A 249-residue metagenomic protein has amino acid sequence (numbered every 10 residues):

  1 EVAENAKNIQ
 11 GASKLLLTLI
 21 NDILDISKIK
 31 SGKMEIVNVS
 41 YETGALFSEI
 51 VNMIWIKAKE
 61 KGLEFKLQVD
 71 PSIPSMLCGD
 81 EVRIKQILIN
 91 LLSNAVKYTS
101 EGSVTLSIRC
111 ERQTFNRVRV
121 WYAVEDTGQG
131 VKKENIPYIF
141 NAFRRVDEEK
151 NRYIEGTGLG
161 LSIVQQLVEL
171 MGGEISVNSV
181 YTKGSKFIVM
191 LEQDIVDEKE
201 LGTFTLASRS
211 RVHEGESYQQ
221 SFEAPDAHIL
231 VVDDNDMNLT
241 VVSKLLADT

Functional and structural regions predicted by a protein language model:
G11-L16: Short alpha-helical segment of the dimerization/phosphotransfer core of two-component systems
S27-N38: Helix-loop junction within the histidine kinase core
E49, E60, Q68, Q113-V118 (+2 more regions): Disordered, acidic interdomain junction associated with two-component signaling
V131-R145: Short conserved segment of the HATPase_c
E155, G160, V164, V242: Short alpha-helical Gxxx[C/S/T] motif in the catalytic ATP-binding
G172-N178: Glycine-rich ATP-binding loops of the HATPase_c
T240-D248: Charged docking surfaces used in two-component/phosphorelay signaling
